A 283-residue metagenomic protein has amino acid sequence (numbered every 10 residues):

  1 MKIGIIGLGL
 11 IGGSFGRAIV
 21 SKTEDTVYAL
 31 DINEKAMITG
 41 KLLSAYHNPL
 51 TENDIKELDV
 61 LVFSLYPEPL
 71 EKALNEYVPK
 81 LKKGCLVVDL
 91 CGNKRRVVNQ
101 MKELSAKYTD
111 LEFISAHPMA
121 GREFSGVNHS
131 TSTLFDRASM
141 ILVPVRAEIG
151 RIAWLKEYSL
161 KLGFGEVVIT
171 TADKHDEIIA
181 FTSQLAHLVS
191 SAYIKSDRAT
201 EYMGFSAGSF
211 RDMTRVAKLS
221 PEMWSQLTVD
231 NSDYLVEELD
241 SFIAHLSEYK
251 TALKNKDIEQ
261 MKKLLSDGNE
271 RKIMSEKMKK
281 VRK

Functional and structural regions predicted by a protein language model:
M1-E52, K56: NAD(P)+-binding Rossmann beta1-loop-alpha1 motif at the extreme N-terminus of oxidoreductases
K2, T26, E112, S139 (+1 more regions): Residues at the starts of beta-strands that form the adenosine-phosphate
E52-L81, C85-V88: Rossmann-like NAD(P)-binding element
N75-N128: Rossmann-like NAD(P)(H) cofactor-binding subdomain of soluble oxidoreductases
L134-R215: Internal alpha-helical scaffold of NAD(P)-dependent oxidoreductase catalytic cores
E201-K272: Interdomain hinge/lid region at the active-site interface of Rossmann-like NAD(P)-dependent oxidoreductases
M274-K283: Long, positively charged, glycine-interspersed low-complexity recognition regions
